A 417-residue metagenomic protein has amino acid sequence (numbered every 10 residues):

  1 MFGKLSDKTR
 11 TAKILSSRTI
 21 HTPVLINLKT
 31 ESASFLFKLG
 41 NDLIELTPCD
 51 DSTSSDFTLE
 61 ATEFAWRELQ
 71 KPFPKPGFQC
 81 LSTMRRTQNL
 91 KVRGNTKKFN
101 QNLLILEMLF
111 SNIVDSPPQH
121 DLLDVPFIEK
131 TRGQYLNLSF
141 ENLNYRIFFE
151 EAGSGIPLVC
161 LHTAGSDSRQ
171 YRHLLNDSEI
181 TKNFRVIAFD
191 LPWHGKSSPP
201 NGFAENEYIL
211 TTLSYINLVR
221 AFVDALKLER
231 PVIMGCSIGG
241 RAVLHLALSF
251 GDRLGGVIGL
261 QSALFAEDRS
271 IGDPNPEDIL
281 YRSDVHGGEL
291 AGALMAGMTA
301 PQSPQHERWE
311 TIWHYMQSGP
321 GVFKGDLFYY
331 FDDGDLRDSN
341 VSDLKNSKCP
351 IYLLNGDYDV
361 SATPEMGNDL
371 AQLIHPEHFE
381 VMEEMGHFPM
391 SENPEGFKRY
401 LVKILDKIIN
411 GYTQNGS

Functional and structural regions predicted by a protein language model:
M1-I128: Feature captures hydrophobic
L104, S111-L158, T181-F184, D406-S417: Alpha/beta-hydrolase fold catalytic core
E141, Y145-P200: Conserved HGGG/HGGXW glycine-rich cap/lid loop of the alpha/beta-hydrolase fold
A188-M234, R399: Active-site loop/oxyanion-hole signature of alpha/beta-hydrolase fold enzymes
L244, L248-S249, L254-H286: Flexible "cap/lid" loop of the alpha/beta hydrolase fold
D268-D273, G287-L344: Conserved alpha/beta-hydrolase catalytic His-Asp/Glu region
S347, L353-N355: Short beta-strand/loop motif that positions the catalytic acidic residue of the alpha/beta-hydrolase fold
E377-S417: Catalytic active-site module of serine/aspartate enzymes centered on a nucleophile-bearing elbow/loop
